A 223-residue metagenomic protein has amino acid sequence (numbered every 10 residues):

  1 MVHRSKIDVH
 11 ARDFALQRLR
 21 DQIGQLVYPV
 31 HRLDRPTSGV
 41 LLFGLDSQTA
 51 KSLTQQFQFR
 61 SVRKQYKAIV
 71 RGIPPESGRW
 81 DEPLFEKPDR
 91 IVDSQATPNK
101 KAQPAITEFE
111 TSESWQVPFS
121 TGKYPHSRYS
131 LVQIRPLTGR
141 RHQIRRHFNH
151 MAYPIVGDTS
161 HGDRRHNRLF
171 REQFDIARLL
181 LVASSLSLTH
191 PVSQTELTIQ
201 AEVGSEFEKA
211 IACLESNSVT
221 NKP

Functional and structural regions predicted by a protein language model:
M1-P223: RNA pseudouridine synthases
